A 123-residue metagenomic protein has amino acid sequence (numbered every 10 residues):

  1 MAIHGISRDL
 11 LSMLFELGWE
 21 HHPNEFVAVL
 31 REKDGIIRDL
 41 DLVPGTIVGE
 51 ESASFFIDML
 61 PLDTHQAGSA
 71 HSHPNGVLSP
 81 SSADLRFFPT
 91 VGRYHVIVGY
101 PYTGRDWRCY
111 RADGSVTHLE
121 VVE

Functional and structural regions predicted by a protein language model:
M1-Q66, N75-E123: Conserved beta-strand-loop surface patch within small alpha/beta domains used for substrate/adaptor or ligand engagement
